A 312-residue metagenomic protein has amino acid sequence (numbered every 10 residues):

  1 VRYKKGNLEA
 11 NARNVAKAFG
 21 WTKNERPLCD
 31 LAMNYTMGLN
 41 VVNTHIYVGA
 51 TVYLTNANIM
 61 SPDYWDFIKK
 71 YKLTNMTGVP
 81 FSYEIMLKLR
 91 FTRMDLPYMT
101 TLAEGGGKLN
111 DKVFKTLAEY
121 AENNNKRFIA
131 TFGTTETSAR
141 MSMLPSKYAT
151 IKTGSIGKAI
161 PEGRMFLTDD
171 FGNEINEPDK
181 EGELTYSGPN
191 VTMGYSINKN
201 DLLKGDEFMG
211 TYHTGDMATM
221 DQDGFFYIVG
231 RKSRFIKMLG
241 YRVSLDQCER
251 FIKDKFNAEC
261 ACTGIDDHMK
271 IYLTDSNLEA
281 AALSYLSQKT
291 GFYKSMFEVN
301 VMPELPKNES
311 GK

Functional and structural regions predicted by a protein language model:
V1-R2, A12, N110, T135: Conserved adenylation A10 loop of the ANL superfamily
E9-R26, N34-N75, I160-E162: Conserved AMP-binding/adenylation subdomain of ANL enzymes
L73-G78, L87-K152, R164: Gly/Ser/Thr-rich phosphate-binding loop
G106, G133, G157, D216 (+1 more regions): Active-site glycine-centered loops adjacent to acidic/histidine catalytic or metal-binding residues that shape
K108, L144, T150-N198: Adenylate-forming AMP-binding core of the ANL superfamily, especially NRPS adenylation
E183-D246, D254: Conserved ATP-binding/catalytic segment of the ANL
G215, F235, D254-S276: C-terminal boundary motif of the adenylate-forming
I236, T263, K270, S284-K312: Conserved C-terminal "lid"/linker of ANL adenylate-forming enzymes
